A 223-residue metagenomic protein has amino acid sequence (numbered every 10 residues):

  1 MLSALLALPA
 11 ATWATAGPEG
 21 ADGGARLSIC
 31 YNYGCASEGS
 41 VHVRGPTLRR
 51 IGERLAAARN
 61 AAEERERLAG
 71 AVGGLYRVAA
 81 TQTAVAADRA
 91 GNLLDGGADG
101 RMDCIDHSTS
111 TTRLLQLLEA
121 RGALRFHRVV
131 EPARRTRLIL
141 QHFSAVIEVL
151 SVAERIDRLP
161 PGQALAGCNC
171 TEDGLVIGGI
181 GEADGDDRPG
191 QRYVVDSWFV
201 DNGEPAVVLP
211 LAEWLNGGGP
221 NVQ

Functional and structural regions predicted by a protein language model:
M1-P9: Bacterial N-terminal signal peptides
T12-A61: N-terminal accessory/pre-domain segments preceding catalytic cores
S28, Y33, M102, A166-C168: Extracellular secreted precursors and ectodomains with disulfide-bonded cysteine-rich loops/domains
S37-E38, R54-R65, L93-D106: Second-shell loop/turn segments in exported
E38-G45, T112-L115, I177-G178: Extracellular/mature segments of secreted proteins
G70-H127: Mid-length scaffold segments of soluble, non-membrane domains
Q116-A206, A212: Hydrophobic/aromatic-rich core segments of domains that either
L215-Q223: Glycine-rich, aromatic-bearing surface loops/beta-hairpins
